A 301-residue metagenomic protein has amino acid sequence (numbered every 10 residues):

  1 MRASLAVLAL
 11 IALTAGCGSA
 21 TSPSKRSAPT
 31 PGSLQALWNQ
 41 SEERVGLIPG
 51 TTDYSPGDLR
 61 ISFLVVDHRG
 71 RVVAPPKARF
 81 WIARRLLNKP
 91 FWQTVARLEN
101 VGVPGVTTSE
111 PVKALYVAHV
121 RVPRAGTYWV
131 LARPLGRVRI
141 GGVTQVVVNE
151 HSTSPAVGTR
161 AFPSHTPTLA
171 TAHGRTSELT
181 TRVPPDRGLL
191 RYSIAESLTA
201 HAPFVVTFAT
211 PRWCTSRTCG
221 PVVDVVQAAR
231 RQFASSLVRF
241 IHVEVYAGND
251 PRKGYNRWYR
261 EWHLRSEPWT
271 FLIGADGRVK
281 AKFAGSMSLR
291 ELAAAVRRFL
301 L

Functional and structural regions predicted by a protein language model:
A6-A15: Bacterial N-terminal signal peptides
C17-T21: Bacterial signal peptide processing site
P23-E178: Contiguous segments within soluble domain cores/interaction surfaces
L169-A170, V279-L301: Thiol-/selenol-based redox modules, centered on thioredoxin-like and closely related oxidoreductase domains
I194-T215: Short active-site neighborhood of thiol/selenol oxidoreductases, capturing the structured segment around
H201-V205, A234-F240, E267, A275: Loop/turn elements at helix/coil->beta-strand transitions in domains of secreted/extracellular proteins
S216-F233: Typically the conserved alpha-helix immediately C-terminal to a functionally engaged Cys/Sec in thioredoxin-like
H242-E267, L272-V279, R297-L300: Thioredoxin-like thiol-disulfide oxidoreductase module
